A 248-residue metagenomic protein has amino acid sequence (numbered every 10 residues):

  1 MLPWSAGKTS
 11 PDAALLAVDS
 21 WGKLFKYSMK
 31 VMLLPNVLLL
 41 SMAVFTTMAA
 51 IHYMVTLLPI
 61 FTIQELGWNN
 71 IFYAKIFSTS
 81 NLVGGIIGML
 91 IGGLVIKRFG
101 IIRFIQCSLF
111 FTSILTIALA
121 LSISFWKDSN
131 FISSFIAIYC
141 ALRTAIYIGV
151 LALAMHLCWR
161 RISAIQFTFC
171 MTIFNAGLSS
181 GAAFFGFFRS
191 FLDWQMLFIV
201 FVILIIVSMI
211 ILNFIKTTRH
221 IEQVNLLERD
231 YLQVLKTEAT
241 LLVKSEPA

Functional and structural regions predicted by a protein language model:
M1-P3, I199-V234: Multi-pass alpha-helical transporter architecture, strongest for 12-TM Major Facilitator/SLC carriers used
G7-L40, Y231-E238: Juxtamembrane intracellular "pre-TM" segments in multi-pass secondary transporters
L33-M54: Pair of pore-lining "gating" transmembrane helices in MFS-fold secondary transporters
T56-K75: Short amphipathic helix-loop junctions that connect adjacent transmembrane helices in Major Facilitator Superfamily/SLC
I87-R103, R189-S190: Helix-to-loop junctions at the C-terminal end of transmembrane segments in multipass secondary transporters
F111-K127: C-terminal ends and interior cores of transmembrane alpha-helices in multi-pass membrane transporters/permeases
T144-W159: Intracellular juxtamembrane helix-capping segments at the cytosolic ends of symmetry-related transmembrane helices
R161-F191: A late C-terminal transmembrane helix in Major Facilitator Superfamily
